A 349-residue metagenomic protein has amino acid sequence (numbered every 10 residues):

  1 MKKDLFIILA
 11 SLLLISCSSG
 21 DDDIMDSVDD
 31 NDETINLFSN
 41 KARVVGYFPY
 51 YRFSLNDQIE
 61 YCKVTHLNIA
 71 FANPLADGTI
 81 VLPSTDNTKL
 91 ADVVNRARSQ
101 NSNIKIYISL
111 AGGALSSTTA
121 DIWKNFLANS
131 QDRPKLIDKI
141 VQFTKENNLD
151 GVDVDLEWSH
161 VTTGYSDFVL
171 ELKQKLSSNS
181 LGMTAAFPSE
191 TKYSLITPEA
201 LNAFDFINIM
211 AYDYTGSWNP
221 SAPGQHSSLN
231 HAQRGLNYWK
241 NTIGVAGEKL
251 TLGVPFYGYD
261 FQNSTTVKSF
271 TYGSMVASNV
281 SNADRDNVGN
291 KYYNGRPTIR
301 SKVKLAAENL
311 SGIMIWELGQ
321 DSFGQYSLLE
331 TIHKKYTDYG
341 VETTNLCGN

Functional and structural regions predicted by a protein language model:
K2-I8: Sec-dependent signal peptide recognition, specifically the positively charged N-region followed immediately by
I15-S16: C-terminal motif of bacterial Sec signal peptides marking the signal peptidase cleavage site
S27-I140, T144, P223-Q225, L229-N230 (+2 more regions): Glycan-recognition patch characteristic of GH18 chitinases/ENGases and related GlcNAc/peptidoglycan-binding proteins
A42, T65, S102-I106, N148-D150 (+4 more regions): Short, well-ordered coil/turn segments that N-cap beta-strands
V45, A76-K89, D138, W158-V280 (+1 more regions): Substrate-binding surface in catalytic domains of secreted glycosidases
L67, I108, V154, I207 (+3 more regions): Conserved, mostly hydrophobic/aromatic
L67-F71, T144-H160, M210, I313-W316: Short acidic catalytic loops
V280-V341: Extracellular low-complexity, Gly/Ser/Thr-rich intrinsically disordered linkers and protease-sensitive activation/hinge
